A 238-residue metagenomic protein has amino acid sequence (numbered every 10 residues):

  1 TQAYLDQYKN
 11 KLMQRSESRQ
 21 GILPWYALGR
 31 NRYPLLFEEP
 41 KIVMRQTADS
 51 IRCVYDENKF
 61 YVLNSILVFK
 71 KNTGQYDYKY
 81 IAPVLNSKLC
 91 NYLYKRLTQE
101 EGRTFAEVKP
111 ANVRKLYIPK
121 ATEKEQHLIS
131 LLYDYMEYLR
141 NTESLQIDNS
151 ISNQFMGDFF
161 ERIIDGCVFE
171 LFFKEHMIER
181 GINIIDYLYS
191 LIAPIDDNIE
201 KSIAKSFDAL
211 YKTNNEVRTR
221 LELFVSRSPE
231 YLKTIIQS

Functional and structural regions predicted by a protein language model:
T1-L131: Polybasic, glycine- and aromatic-enriched phosphate-binding surface used to engage nucleic acids
K120-S238: Non-catalytic DNA-recognition/assembly elements of restriction-modification systems
